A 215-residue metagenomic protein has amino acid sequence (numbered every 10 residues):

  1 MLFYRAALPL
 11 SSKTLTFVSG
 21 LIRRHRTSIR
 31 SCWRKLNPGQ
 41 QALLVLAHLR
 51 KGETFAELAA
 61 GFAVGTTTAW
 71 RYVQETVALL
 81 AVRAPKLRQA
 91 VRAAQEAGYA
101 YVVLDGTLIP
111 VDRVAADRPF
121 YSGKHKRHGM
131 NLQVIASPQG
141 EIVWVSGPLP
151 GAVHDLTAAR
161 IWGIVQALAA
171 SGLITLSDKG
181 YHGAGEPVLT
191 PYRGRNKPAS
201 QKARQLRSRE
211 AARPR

Functional and structural regions predicted by a protein language model:
M1-C32, R83: Charged, often Cys/His-bearing segments associated with DNA-binding zinc-finger transcription factors
A7, W33-R34, A47, F62-G65: Short secondary-structure transition/capping motifs
T14-T16, I29-S31, Q40-L43, T66 (+1 more regions): Short, flexible segments with low predicted structural confidence
C32-G39, R213-P214: Structural motif
N37-K51: Short, amphipathic alpha-helical "recognition" segments used to contact nucleic acids or chromatin
E57, G61-Q74, A78-R215: Short, well-ordered secondary-structure "scaffold" segments embedded in the functional core of diverse domains
